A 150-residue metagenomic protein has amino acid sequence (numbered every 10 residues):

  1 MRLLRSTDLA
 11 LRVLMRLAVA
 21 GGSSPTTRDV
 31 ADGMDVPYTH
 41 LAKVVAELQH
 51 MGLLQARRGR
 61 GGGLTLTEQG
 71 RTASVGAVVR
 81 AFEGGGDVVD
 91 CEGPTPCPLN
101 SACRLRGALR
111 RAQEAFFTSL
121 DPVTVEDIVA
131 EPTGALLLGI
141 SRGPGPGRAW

Functional and structural regions predicted by a protein language model:
A18-G22, E68-Q69: Short helix-capping/hinge SLiMs at alpha-helix to coil transitions
R28-D35: A short alpha-helical element within helix-turn-helix/winged-helix DNA-binding domains across DNA-binding proteins
D32, Q49-H50: Alpha-helical residues within the helix-turn-helix
T39: Key DNA-contact positions within bacterial/archaeal DNA-binding proteins
M51-L66: Beta-hairpin "wing" of winged helix-turn-helix
Q69-P94, L105, L109-E114: Conserved segment of winged-helix/HTH DNA-binding domains
G93-W150: C-terminal regulatory/oligomerization modules of transcriptional regulators
